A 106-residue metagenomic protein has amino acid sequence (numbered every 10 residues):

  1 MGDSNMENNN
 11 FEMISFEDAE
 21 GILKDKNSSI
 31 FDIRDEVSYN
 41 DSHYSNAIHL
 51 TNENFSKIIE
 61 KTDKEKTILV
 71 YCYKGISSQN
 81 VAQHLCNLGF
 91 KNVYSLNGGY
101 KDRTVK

Functional and structural regions predicted by a protein language model:
M1-S29, E36-T67, Y73-K106: Rhodanese-like catalytic fold shared by cysteine-dependent sulfurtransferases and DSP/PTP-type phosphatases
